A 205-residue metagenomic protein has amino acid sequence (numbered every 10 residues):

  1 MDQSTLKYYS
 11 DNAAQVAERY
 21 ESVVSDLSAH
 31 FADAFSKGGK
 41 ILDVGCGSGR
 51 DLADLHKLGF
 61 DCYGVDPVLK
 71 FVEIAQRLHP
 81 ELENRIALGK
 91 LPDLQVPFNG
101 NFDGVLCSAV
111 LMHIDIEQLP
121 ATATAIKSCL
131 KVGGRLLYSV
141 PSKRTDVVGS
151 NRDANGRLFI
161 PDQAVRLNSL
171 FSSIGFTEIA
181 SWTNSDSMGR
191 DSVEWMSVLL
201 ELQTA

Functional and structural regions predicted by a protein language model:
M1-G38, L42, G47-F98, I114-A121 (+2 more regions): Class I (Rossmann-like) S-adenosyl-L-methionine-dependent methyltransferase catalytic domain, capturing the SAM-binding
L106: A conserved beta-strand element that flanks and buttresses the S-adenosyl-L-methionine
A109-H113: Short catalytic micro-motifs in class I SAM-dependent methyltransferases
